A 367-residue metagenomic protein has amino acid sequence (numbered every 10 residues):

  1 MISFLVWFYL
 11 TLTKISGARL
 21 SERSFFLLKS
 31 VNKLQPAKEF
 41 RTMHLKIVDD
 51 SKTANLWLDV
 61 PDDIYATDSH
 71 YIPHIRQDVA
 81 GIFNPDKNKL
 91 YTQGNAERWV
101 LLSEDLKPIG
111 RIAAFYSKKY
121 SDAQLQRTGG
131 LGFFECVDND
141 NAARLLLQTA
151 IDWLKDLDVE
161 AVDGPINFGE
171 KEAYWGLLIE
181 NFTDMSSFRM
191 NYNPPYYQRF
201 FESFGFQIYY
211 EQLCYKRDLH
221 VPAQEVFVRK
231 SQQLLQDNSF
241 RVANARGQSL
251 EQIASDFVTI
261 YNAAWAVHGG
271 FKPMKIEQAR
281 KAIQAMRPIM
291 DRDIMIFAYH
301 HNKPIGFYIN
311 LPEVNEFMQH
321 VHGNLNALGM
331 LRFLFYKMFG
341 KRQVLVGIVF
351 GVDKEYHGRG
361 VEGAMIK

Functional and structural regions predicted by a protein language model:
I15-S24: Positively charged N-terminal leader segments that act as targeting/secretion signals
R23, S30, L34-P36, F40: Cationic, low-complexity basic patches in intrinsically disordered or flexible, solvent-exposed regions
A37-A54, L58-D63, F227-S249: Conserved N-terminal entry element of GNAT/NAT acetyltransferase domains
P61-E104, I112-D122, N244, S249-V352: A conserved beta-strand-loop-helix scaffold within acyl/acetyltransferase catalytic domains
H74-Q77, Q93-L101, P108-R111, Q124-R127 (+6 more regions): Catalytic cores of nucleotide-enabled group-transfer and carboxylate-activating enzymes in metabolic and assembly-line
S121-G205, L325-K367: Acyl-donor binding region in acyl/amide transferases
N191-H268: Acyltransferase donor/substrate-recognition loop-hinge adjacent to the catalytic core
